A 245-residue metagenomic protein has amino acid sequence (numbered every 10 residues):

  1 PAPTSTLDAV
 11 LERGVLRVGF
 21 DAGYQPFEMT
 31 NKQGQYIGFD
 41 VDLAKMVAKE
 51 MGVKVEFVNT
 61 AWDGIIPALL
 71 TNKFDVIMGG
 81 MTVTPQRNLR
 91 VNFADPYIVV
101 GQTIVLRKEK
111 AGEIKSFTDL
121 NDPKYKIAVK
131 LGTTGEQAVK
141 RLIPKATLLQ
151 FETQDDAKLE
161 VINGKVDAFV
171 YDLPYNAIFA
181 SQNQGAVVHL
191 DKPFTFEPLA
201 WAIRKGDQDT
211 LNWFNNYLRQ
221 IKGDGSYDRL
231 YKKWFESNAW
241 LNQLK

Functional and structural regions predicted by a protein language model:
P1-G80, L89: Extracytoplasmic small-molecule ligand-binding "clamshell" domains of the periplasmic binding protein/Venus flytrap
T4, V41, E56-P67, L131-T134 (+2 more regions): Short helix-initiation/N-cap motifs at beta->coil->alpha
V15-F20, F117-G132, T147: Short loop->beta-strand "edge-of-pocket" segments that line small-molecule binding or catalytic clefts across diverse
N31-Q33, A44-V53, S116-N121, G135-E152 (+3 more regions): Ligand-binding cleft/hinge of the Venus flytrap
G64, M81-R90, Q137-R141, I162-N163 (+1 more regions): A ligand-binding cleft/hinge motif common to bilobed small-molecule-binding domains
A94, K108-Y125: Flexible hinge/capping segments at coil-to-helix
V99-L106, L173-R219, S237-K245: Periplasmic-binding protein-like
T134-L148, V188-L190, N216-K245: Ligand-binding clefts/hinges and TM-proximal coupling segments of bilobed small-molecule sensing domains
